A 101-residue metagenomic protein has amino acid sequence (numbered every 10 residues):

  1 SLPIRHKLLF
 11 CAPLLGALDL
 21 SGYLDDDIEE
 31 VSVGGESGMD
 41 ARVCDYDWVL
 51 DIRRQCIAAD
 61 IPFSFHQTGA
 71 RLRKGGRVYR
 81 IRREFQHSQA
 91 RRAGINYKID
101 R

Functional and structural regions predicted by a protein language model:
S1-P3, L24-D25: Short, surface-exposed basic-aromatic patches at helix termini and helix-loop junctions that form
L2-C11: Short beta-strand/loop segments at the ligand-binding rim of alpha/beta enzyme cores
L15, D19-R101: Auxiliary Fe-S-binding modules of radical SAM enzymes
